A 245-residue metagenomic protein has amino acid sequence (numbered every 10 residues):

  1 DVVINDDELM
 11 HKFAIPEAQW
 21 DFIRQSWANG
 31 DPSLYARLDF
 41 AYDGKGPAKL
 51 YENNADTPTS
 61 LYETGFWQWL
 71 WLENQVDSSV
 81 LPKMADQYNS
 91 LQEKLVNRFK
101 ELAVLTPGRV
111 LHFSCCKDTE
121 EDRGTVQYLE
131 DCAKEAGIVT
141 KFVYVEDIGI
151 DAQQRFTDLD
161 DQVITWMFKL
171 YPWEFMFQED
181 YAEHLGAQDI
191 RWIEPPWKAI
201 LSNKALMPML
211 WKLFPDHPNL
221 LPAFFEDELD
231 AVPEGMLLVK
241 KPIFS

Functional and structural regions predicted by a protein language model:
D1-F22: Low-complexity, highly charged intrinsically disordered N-terminal segments that act as targeting/localization
N5-E8, S33, N219: Short secondary-structure capping/junction motifs at helix and strand boundaries
F13-W20, A28-G30, I148, G186-A187 (+1 more regions): A short linear-motif detector with a strong N-terminal bias
D21-R24, T157: Charged, often glycine-rich, active-site loop that binds/positions anionic groups
R24-T57: Conserved metal-phosphate-binding beta-hairpin within the catalytic cores of diverse ATP-dependent phosphoryl-transfer
A41-K45, T57-S245: Domain-scale recognition of functional cores that engage charged ligands
